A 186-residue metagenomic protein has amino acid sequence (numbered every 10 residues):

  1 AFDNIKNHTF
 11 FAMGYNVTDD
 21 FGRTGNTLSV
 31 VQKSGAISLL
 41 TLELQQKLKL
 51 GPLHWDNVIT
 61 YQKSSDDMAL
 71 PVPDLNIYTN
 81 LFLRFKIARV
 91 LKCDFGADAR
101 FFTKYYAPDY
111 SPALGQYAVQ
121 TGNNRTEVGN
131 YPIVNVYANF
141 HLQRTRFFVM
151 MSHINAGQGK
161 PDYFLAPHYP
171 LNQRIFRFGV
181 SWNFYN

Functional and structural regions predicted by a protein language model:
A1-N186: Exposed, low-structure sequence patches enriched in small/polar residues
